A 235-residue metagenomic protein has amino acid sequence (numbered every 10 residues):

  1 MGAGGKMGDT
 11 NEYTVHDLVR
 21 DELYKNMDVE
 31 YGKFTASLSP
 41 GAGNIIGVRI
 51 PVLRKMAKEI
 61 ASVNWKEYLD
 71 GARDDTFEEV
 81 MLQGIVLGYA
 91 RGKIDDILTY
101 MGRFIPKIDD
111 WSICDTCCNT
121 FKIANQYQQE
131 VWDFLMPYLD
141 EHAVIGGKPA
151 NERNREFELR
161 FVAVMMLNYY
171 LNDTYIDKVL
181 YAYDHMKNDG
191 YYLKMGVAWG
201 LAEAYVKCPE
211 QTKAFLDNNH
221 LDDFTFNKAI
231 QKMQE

Functional and structural regions predicted by a protein language model:
G2-E235: Alpha-helical scaffold domains
